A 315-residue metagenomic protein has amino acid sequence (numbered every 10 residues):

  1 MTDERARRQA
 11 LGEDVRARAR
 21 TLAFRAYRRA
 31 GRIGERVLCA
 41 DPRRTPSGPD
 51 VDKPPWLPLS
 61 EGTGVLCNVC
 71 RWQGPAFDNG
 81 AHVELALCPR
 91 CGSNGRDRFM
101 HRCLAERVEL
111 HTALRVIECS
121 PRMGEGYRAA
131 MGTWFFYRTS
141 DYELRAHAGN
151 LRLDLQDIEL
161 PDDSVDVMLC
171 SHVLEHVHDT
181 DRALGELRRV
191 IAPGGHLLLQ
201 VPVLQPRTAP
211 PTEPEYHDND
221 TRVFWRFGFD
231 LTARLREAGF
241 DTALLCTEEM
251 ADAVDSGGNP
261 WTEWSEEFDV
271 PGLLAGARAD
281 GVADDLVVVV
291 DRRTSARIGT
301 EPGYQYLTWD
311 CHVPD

Functional and structural regions predicted by a protein language model:
E4, Q9-G62, L66, A243-D315: A C-terminal cap/extension of S-adenosyl-L-methionine-dependent methyltransferases that defines the acceptor-substrate
C67-C70, C88-C91: Short cysteine-rich clusters marking metal-coordination/redox-active sites
R71-P75, G95, M123: Cys/His-rich microdomains that often coordinate metals
F77-A86: Short linker/helix segments within small regulatory modules
S93-R107: Short metal-binding segments enriched for Cys and/or His
H111-E213, F227-R236, A275-R292, Y306-V313: Conserved SAM-binding loop
T221-C246: Short alpha-helix
